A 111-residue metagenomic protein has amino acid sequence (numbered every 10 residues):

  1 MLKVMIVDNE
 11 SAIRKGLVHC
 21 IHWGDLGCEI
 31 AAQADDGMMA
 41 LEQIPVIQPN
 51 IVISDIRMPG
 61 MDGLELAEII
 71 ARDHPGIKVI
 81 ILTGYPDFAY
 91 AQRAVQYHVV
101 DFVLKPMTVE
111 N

Functional and structural regions predicted by a protein language model:
L2, H22, L26, G76 (+1 more regions): Inter-domain helical "communication" segments and dimerization helices that couple sensory or membrane-embedded modules
L2-I13, L17-V18, V52: Conserved acidic segment of CheY-like receiver
E10, Q33, E110: Acidic-residue sensor for enzyme active/binding pockets
G16, C20-G24, Q43: Alpha-helical interaction/dimerization surfaces of two-component signaling modules
D25-I30, I47: A generic structural motif
I30-A31, V79: Hydrophobic/aromatic residues located in beta-strands of well-ordered beta-sheets within soluble catalytic
A31-M38: Conserved Asp/Asn-Gly motif in the active-site loop of CheY-like receiver
L41-N111: CheY-like receiver
